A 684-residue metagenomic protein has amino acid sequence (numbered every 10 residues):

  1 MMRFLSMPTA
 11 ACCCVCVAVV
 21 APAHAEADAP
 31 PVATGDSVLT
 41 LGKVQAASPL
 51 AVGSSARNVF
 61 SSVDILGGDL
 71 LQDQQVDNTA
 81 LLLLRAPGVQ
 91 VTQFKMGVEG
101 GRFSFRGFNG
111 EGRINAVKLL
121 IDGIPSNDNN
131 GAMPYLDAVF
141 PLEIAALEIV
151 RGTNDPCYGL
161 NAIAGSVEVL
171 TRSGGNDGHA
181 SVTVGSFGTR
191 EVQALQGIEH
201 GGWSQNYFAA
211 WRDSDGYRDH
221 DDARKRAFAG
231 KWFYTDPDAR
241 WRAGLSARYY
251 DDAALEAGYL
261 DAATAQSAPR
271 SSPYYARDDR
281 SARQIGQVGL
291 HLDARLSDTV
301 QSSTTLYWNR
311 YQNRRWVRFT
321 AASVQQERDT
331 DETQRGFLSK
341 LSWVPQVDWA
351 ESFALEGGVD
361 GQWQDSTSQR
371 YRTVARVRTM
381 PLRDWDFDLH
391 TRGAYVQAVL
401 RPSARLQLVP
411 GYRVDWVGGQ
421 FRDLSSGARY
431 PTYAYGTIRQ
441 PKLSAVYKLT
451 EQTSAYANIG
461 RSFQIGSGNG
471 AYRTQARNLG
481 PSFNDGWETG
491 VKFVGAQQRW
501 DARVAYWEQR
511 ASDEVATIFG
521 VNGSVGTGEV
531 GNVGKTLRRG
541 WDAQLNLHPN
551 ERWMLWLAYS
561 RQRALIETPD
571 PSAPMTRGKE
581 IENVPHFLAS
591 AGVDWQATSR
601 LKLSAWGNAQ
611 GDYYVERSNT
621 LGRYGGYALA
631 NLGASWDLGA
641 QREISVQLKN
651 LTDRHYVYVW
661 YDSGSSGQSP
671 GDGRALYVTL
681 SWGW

Functional and structural regions predicted by a protein language model:
A27-Q72, D293-R295: Short, acidic, small-residue-rich periplasmic hinge/interaction motif at the N-terminus of Gram-negative outer-membrane
A47-S55, F60, A80-I124, D128: Extracytoplasmic beta-strand/coil segments of soluble accessory domains associated with Gram-negative outer-membrane
I124-R151, V169-T171: Short acidic/polar hinge/loop motifs at secondary-structure boundaries that mediate gating or recognition
S186-D213, R218-A257, R280-S297, Q301 (+6 more regions): Transmembrane beta-barrel wall of Gram-negative outer-membrane proteins
H291, Q301-V317, K448, S454-G460 (+3 more regions): Membrane-embedded beta-barrel scaffold of Gram-negative outer-membrane proteins
L341-W343, A404-L408, W416, E508-R510 (+3 more regions): Gram-negative outer-membrane beta-barrel transporters
V344-Q362, L382-A511, H548-N550, S560 (+1 more regions): Structural signature of Gram-negative outer-membrane beta-barrels, strongest in the C-terminal barrel of TonB-dependent
A609-E616, S635-W684: C-terminal beta-signal and adjacent terminal beta-strands/loops of Gram-negative outer-membrane beta-barrel proteins
